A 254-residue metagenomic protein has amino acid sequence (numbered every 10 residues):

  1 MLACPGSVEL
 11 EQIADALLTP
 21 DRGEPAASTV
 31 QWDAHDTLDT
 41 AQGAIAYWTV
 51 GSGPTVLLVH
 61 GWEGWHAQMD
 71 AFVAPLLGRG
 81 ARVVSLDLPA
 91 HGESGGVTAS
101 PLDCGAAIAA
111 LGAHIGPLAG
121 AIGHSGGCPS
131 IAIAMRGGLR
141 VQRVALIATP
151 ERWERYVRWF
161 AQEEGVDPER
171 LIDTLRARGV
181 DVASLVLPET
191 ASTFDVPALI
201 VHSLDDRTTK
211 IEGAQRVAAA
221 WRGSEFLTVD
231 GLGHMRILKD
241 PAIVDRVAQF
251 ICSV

Functional and structural regions predicted by a protein language model:
M1-T37: An N-terminal hydrophobic leader/cap segment in hydrolases
H66, V73-G95: Conserved alpha/beta-hydrolase
T98-A119: Alpha/beta-hydrolase active-site loop
I122-I131: Gly/Ala-rich beta-loop-alpha elbow adjacent to hydrolase catalytic centers
R136-V180: Hydrolase active-site cap/lid region
T193-D195, I200-H202, D206: Short beta-strand/loop motif that positions the catalytic acidic residue of the alpha/beta-hydrolase fold
R207-G213: Conserved alpha/beta-hydrolase "acid-adjacent" motif
L232-A242: Catalytic histidine-centered segment of alpha/beta-hydrolase-like enzymes
